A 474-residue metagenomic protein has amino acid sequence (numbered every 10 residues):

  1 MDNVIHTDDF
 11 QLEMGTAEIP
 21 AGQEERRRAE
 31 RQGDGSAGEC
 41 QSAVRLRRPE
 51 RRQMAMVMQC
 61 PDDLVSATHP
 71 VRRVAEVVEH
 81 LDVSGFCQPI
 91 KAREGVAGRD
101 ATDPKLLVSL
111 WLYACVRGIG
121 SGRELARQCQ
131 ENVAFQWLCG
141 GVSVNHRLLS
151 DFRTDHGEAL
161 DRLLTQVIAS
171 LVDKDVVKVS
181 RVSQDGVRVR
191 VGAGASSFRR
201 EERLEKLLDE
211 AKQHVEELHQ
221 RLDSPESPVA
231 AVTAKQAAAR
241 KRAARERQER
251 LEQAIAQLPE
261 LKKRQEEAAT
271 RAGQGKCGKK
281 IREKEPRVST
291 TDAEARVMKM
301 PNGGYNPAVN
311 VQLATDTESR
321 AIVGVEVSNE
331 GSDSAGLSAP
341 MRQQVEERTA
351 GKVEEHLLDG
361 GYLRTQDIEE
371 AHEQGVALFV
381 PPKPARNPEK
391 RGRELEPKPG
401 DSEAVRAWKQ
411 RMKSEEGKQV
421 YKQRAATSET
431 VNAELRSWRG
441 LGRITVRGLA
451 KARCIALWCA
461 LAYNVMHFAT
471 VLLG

Functional and structural regions predicted by a protein language model:
D2-R28, Q32, A37-V44, R48 (+3 more regions): Anion-binding and metal-coordination hotspots
Q59, P89-V96, L106-A114, A321-S328 (+1 more regions): Glycine- and acidic
C60, V78-V83, D103, N145 (+2 more regions): Poly-acidic low-complexity segments
L64-L112, R117: Basic, short loop/linker segments at the boundary and entry of helix-turn-helix/winged-helix-like folds
V83-S84, R93-P104, Q128-G141, H146-F152: Helical catalytic core of nucleic-acid polymerases
